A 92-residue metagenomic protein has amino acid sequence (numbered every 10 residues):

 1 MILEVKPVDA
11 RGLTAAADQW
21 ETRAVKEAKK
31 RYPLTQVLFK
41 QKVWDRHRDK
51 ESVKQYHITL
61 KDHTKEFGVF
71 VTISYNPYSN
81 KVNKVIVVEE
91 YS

Functional and structural regions predicted by a protein language model:
M1-V37: N-terminal trafficking/processing presequences and adjacent post-cleavage segments of proteins routed to secretion
L3, L60, K81-N83: Intrinsically disordered, low-complexity linear regions
E4, E21, E51, E66 (+1 more regions): Glutamate identity and glutamate-enriched acidic tracts
V5-A15, K42-R48, N83-Y91: Long, terminal "pre-/pro-" and other extracytoplasmic accessory regions that lie outside the mature folded/catalytic
D9, K26, D45-H47, D62-T64 (+1 more regions): Generic structural signal for short, flexible, solvent-exposed coil/loop and linker residues
L34-E66: N-terminal, post-signal-peptide region of Sec/Tat-exported proteins
E66-Y91: A short, surface-exposed beta-strand/turn
